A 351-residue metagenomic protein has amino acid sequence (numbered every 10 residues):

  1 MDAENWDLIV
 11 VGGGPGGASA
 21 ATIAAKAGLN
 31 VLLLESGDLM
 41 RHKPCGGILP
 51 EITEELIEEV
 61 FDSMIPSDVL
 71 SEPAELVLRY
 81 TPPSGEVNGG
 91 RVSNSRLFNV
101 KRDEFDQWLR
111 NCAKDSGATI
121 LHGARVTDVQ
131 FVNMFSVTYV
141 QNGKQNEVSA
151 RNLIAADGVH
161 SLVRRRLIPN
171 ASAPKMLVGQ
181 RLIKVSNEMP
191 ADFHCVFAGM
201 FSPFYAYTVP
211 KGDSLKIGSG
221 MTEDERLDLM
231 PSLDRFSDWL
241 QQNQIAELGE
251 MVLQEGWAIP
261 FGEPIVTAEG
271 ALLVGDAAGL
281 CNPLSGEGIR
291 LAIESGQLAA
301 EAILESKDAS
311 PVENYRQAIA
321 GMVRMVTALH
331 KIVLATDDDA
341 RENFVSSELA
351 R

Functional and structural regions predicted by a protein language model:
D2-G16: Beta1/beta-strand and adjacent pyrophosphate-binding region of the FAD-binding site in flavoprotein oxidoreductases
I9, G13, A25-C45: Glycine-rich FAD pyrophosphate-binding loop
G16, L39, H160: Conserved Rossmann-like nucleotide-cofactor binding loop
P50-W108: A conserved beta-strand/loop capping segment in the N-terminal third of enzymes that catalyze redox or closely related
Q107, H122-A124, E255: Short loop/edge segments at beta-strand edges and connector loops that shape dinucleotide/nucleotide cofactor-binding
C112-A246, E263, G279: Predominantly flavin-linked oxidoreductase catalytic cores and closely associated redox partners
T127-D128, E225-A299: FAD/FMN-dependent oxidoreductases across multiple families
E301-R351: C-terminal helical "tail/cap" subdomain of flavin- and related membrane-associated enzymes
